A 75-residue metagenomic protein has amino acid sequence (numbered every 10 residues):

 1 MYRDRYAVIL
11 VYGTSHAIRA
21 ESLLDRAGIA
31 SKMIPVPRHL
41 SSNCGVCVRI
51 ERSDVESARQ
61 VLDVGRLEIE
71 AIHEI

Functional and structural regions predicted by a protein language model:
M1, I34-H39: Short, flexible, solvent-exposed loop/turn segments with mixed acidic/basic and small polar residues
R3-L10: Short glycine-/aliphatic-rich beta-strand segments at the starts of folded cytosolic domains
L10-V11, R49: Residue-level marker of alpha-helix boundaries and capping positions
Y12-I29: Short amphipathic alpha-helix segments
A30-V36, E70-A71: A short linear hydrophobic-aromatic micro-motif
R38-V46: Short, charge-patterned binding micro-sites
C47-I75: C-terminal structural segments of small proteins and small subunits
